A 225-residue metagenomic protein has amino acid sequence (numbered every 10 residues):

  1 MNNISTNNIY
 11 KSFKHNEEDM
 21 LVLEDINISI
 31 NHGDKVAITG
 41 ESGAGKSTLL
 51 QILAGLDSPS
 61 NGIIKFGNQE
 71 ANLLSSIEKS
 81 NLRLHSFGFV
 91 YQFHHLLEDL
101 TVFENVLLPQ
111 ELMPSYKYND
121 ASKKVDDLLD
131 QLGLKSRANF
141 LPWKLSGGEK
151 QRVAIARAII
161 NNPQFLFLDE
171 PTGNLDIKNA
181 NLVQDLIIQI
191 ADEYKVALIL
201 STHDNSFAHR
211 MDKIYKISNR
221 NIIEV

Functional and structural regions predicted by a protein language model:
T39-E41: The feature captures the beta-strand-to-loop junction immediately N-terminal to the Walker
A54: Helix-to-loop junction immediately C-terminal to a conserved catalytic motif
G62-E70: Conserved ABC transporter NBD signature motif
L84, F140, N161, Y194: Conserved signature/switch motifs of ABC ATPase nucleotide-binding domains
L100-P109: Short coil-to-helix segment of the ABC ATPase nucleotide-binding domain corresponding to the Q-loop/switch region
L141-E149: Conserved ABC ATPase signature
L166-D169: Catalytic Walker B motif of ABC-type/P-loop ATPase nucleotide-binding domains
